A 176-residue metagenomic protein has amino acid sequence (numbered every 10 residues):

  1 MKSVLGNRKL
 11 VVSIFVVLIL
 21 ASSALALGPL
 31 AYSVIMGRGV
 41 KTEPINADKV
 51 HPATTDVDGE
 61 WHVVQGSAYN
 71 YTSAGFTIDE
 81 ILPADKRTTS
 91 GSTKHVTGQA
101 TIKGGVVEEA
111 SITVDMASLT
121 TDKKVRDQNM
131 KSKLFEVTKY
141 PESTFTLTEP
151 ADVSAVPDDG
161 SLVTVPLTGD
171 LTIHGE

Functional and structural regions predicted by a protein language model:
K2-E176: Low-complexity, acidic/polar, glycine-enriched regions of mature
